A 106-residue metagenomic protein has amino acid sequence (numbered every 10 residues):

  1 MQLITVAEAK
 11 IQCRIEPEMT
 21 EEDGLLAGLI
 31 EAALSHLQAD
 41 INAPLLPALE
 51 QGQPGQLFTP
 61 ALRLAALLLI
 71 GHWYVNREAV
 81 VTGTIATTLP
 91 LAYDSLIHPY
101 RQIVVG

Functional and structural regions predicted by a protein language model:
M1-G106: Divalent metal-cofactor coordination and adjacent catalytic microenvironments
